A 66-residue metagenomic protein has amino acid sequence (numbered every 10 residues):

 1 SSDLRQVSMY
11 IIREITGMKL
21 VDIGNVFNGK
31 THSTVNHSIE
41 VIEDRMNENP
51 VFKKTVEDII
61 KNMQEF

Functional and structural regions predicted by a protein language model:
L4, T16-K19, K30: Residue-level signal for the short linker/turn that defines the boundary of a DNA-recognition helix
V7-S8: Pre-recognition alpha-helix immediately N-terminal to the DNA-recognition helix within helix-turn-helix or winged-helix
I12-R13: Short helix-to-turn junction characteristic of helix-turn-helix DNA-binding domains, especially the helix
D22-N25: Short alpha-helical "recognition helix" segments of helix-turn-helix
T31-V35: Helix-turn-helix DNA-binding helix
V41-F66: Intrinsically disordered, low-complexity basic tails/linkers immediately adjacent to helix-turn-helix/homeobox/MYB/SANT
